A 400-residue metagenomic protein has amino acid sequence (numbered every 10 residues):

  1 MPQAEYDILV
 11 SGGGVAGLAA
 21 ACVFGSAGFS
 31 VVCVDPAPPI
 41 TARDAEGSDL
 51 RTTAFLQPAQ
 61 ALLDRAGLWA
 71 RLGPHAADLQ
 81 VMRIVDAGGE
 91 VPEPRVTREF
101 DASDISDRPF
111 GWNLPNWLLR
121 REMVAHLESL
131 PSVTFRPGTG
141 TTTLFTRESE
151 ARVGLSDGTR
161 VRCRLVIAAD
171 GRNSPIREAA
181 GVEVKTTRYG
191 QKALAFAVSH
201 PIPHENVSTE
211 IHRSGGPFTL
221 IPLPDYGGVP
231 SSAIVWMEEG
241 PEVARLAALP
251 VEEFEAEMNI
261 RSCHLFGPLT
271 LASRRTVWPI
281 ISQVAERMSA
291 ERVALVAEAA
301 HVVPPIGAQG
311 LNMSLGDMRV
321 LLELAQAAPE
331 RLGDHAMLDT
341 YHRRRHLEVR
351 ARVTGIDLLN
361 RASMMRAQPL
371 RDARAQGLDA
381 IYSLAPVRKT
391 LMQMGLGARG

Functional and structural regions predicted by a protein language model:
P2-E5, H75-A179, T187-K192: Conserved N-terminal helical subregion
D7-C33: N-terminal Rossmann-like FAD-binding beta1-loop-alpha1 element of flavoenzymes
A16, P39, N173: Conserved Rossmann-like nucleotide-cofactor binding loop
G25-D49: Glycine-rich FAD pyrophosphate-binding loop
G47-G89: N-terminal FAD cofactor-binding segment of flavoenzymes
L63, E150-R160, L165-R275: Conserved FAD-binding catalytic core of PHBH/FMO-like flavoproteins
E242-G333: FAD/FMN-dependent oxidoreductases across multiple families
E323-G400: C-terminal helical "tail/cap" subdomain of flavin- and related membrane-associated enzymes
